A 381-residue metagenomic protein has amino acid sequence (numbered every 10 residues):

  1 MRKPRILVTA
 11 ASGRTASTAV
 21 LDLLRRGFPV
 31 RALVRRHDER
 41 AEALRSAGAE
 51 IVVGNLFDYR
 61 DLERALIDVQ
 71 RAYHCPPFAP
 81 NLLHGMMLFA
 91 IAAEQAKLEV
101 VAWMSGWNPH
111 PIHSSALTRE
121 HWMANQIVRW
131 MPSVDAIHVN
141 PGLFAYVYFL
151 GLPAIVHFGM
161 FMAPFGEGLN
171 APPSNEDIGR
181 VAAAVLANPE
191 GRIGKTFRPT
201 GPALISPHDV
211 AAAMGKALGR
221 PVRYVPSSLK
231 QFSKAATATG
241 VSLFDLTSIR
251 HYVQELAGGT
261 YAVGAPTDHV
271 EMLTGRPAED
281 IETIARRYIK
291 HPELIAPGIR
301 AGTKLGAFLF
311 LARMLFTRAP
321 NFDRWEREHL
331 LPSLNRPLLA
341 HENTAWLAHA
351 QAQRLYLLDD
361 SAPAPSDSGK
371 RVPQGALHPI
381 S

Functional and structural regions predicted by a protein language model:
R2-A43, F57-R60, I67, F78-M87 (+8 more regions): Oxidoreductase cofactor-interface core, primarily capturing Rossmann-like NAD(P)-dependent enzymes
T9, C75, M104, G275: Residues lining the SAM
S46-V53, F161: Active-site regions of enzymes building and remodeling cell-envelope glycoconjugates
G54, S227: Cofactor-binding loops of NAD(P)H-dependent oxidoreductases, dominated by short-chain dehydrogenase/reductases
L66, Q70-Y73, A102: N-terminal Rossmann-like NAD(P) cofactor-binding module of classical short-chain dehydrogenase/reductase
S233-S381: A hydrophobic C-terminal alpha-helical subdomain
